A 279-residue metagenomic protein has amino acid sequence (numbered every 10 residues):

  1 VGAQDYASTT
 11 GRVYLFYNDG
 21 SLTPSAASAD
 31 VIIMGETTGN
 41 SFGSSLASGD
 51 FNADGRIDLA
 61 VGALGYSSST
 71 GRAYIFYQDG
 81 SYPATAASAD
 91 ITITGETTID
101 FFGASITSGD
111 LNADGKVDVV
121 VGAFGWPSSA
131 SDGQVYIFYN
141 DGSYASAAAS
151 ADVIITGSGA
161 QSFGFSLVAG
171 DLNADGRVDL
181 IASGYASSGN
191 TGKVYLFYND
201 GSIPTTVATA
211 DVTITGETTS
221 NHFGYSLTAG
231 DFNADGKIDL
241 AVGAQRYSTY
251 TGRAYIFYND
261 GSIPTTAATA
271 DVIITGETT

Functional and structural regions predicted by a protein language model:
V1-T279: Conserved beta-strand/short-helix segments that make up beta-rich extracellular adhesion/recognition modules
